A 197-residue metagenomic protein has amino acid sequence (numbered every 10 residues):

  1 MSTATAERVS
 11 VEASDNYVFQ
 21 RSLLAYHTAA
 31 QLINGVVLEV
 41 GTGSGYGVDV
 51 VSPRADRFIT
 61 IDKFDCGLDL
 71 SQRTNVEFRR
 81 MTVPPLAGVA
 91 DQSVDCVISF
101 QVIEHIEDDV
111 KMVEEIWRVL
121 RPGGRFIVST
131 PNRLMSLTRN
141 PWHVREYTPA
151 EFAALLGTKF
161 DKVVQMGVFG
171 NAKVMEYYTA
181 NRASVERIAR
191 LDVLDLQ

Functional and structural regions predicted by a protein language model:
M1-Q92, C96-F100, V110-V113, P149 (+2 more regions): Conserved N-terminal segment of class I S-adenosyl-L-methionine
T3, G167-Q197: A C-terminal cap/extension of S-adenosyl-L-methionine-dependent methyltransferases that defines the acceptor-substrate
V51, I116, L156: Class I S-adenosylmethionine-dependent transferase superfamily signal
V110-P122: A short glycine-rich, Lys/Arg-flanked "PGG" loop and its adjoining helix->strand segment in the class I
G124-T130: Conserved beta-strand signature within the Rossmann-like core of class I S-adenosyl-L-methionine
P131-S136, E146, V168-A172: Short "lid" loop at the C-terminus of a central beta-strand within the Rossmann-like core of SAM-dependent
S136-A154: Acceptor-substrate binding/catalytic loop of class I
F152-N171: A SAM-dependent methyltransferase catalytic signature shared across enzymes that methylate proteins
